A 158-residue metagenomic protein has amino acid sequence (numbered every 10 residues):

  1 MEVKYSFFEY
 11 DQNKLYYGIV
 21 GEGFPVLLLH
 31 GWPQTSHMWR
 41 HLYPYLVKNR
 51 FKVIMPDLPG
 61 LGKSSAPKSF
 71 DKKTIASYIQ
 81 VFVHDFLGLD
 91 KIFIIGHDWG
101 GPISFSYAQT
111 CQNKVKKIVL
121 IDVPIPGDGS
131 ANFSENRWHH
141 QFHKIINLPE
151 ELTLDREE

Functional and structural regions predicted by a protein language model:
E2, L15, P25, H37-M38 (+3 more regions): Flexible "cap/lid" subdomain of the alpha/beta-hydrolase fold that forms the substrate-access gate
K4-Y10: Short acidic-hydrophobic surface loop/beta-edge motif
Y10-I19: A short loop-to-beta-strand scaffold at the N-terminal edge of the catalytic core in hydrolase folds
I19, G31-W32, V123-P124: Conserved donor-binding loops in enzymes that form glycosidic bonds
F24-H30: Short beta-strand element of the alpha/beta-hydrolase
W32-L42: The serine-hydrolase catalytic nucleophile loop
H41-F51: A short, Lys/Arg-enriched amphipathic alpha-helix followed by its capping loop at the start of a domain
